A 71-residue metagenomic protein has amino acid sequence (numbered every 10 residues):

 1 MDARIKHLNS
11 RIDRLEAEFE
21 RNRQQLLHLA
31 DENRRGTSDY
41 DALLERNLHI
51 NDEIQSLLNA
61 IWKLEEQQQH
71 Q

Functional and structural regions predicted by a protein language model:
M1-E20, E45: Short, charge/polar-rich alpha-helical segments
R21, L27-Q69: Short, charge-rich amphipathic interface segments used for partner binding and complex assembly
